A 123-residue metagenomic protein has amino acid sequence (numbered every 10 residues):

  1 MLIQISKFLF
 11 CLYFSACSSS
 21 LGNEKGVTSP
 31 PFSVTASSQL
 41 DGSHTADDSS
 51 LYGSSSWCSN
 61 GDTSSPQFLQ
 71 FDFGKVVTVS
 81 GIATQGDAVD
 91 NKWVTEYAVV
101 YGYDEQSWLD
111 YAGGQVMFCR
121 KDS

Functional and structural regions predicted by a protein language model:
I3-S15: Cleavable N-terminal signal peptides of Sec/SRP-targeted secreted and luminal proteins
Y13-Y52: Predominantly extracellular/luminal regions of secreted and cell-surface proteins, especially disulfide-bonded
P31-S33, G81, E96: Extracellular/lumenal ectodomain signal focusing on beta-strand-rich modules and carbohydrate-recognition contexts
D62-F68, V89-S123: Trp- and acidic/polar-enriched beta-sheet ligand-binding modules for extracellular glycan and matrix recognition
L69-T78: Extracellular and analogous surface-interaction loops
V77-V89: A short beta-strand element within beta-rich, extracytoplasmic domains of secreted/secretory-pathway proteins
